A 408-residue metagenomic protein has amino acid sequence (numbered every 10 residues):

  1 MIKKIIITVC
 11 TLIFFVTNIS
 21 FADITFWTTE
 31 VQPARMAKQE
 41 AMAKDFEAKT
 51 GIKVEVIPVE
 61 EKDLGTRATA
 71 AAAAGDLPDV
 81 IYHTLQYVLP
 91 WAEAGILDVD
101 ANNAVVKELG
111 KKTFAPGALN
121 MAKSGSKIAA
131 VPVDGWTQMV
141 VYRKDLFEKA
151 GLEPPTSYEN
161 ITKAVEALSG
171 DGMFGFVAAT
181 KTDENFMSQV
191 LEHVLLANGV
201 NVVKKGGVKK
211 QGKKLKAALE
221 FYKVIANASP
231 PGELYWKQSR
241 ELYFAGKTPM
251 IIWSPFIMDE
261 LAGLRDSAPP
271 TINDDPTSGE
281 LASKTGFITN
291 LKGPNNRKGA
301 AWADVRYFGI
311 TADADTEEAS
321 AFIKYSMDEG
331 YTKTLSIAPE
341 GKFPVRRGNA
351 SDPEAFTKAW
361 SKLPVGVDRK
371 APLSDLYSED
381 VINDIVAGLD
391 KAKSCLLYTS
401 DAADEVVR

Functional and structural regions predicted by a protein language model:
I24-Q39: Extracytoplasmic "Venus flytrap"
I24-T25, K44-F114, D145, K149-T156 (+4 more regions): Extracytoplasmic "Venus flytrap"/periplasmic binding protein-like
L85-T137, T162, M187, P276-L291: Hinge/lid segment of periplasmic solute-binding proteins
N102-F114, T180-K181, A197-A217, D266 (+2 more regions): Short, solvent-exposed loop/beta-turn-alpha elements that line the ligand-binding surface or hinge of extracytoplasmic
G125, A129-V131, T162-G207, T248: Extracytoplasmic/periplasmic solute-binding protein
V165-S169, K205-E233, T285-G286: Glycine-centered hinge/linker elements that transmit conformational signals in sensory and ligand-binding systems
E260-P269, N273-E280, G293-L397: C-terminal lobe and pocket-closing loops of periplasmic/extracytoplasmic Venus-flytrap solute-binding proteins
Y398-R408: Single conserved hydrophobic/aromatic residue that forms the stacking wall/gate of nucleotide- or nucleobase-binding
